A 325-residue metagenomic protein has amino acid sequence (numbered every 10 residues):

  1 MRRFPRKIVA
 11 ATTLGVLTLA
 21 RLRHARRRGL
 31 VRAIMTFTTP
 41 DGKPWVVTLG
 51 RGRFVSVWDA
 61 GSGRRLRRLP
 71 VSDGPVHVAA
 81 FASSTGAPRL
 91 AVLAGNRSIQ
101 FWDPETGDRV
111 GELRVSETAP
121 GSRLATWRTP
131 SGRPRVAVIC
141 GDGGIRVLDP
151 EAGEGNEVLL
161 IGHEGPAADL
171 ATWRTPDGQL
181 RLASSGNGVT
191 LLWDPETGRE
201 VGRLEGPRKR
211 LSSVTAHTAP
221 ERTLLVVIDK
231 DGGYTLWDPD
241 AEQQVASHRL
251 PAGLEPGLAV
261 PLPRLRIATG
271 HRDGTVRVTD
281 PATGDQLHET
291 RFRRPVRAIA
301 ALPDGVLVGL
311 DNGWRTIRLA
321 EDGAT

Functional and structural regions predicted by a protein language model:
R2-T325: WD40-repeat beta-propeller superdomains and closely related acidic/aromatic-rich repeat-like regions
